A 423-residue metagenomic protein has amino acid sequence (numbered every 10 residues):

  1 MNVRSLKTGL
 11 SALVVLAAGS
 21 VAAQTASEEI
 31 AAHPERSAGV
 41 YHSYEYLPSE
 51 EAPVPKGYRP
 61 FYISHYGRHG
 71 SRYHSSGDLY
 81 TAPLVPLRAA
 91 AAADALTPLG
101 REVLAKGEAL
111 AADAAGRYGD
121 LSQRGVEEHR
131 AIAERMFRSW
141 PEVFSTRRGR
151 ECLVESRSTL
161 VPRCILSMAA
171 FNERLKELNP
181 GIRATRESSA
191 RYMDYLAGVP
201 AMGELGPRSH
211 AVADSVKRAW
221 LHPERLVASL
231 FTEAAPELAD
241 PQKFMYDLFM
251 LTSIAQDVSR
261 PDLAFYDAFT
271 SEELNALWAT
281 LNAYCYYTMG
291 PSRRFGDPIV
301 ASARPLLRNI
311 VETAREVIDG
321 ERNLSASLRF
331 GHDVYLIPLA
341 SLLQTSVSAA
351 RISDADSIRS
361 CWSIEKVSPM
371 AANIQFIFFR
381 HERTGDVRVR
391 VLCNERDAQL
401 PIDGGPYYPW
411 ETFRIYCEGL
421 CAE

Functional and structural regions predicted by a protein language model:
M1-L10: Bacterial N-terminal signal peptides that target proteins for export
A18-A22: N-terminal signal peptide c-region/cleavage motif recognized by signal peptidases
Q24-E155, T159-S327, G331-E423: Signature for phosphate-centric chemistry
